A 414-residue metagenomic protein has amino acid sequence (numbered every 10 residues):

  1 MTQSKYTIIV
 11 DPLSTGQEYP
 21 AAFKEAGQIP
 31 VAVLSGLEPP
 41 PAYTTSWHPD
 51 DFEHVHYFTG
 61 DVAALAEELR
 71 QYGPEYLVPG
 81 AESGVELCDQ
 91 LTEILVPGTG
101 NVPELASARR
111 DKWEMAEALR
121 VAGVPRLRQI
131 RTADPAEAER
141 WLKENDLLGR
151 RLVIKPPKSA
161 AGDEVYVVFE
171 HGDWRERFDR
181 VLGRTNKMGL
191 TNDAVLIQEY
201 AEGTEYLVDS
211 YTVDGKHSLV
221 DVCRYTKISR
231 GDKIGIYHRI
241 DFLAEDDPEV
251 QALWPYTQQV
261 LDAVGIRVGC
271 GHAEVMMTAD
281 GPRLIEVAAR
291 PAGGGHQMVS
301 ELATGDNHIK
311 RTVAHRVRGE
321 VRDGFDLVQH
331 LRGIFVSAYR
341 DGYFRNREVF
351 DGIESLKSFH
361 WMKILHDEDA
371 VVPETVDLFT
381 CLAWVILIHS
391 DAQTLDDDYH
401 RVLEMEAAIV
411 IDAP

Functional and structural regions predicted by a protein language model:
M1-L105, A136, H366-T380, I388-A413: ATP-binding N-terminal substructure of ATP-dependent carboxylate-amine bond-forming enzymes
I94-E164: A conserved helix-loop-beta module that forms one wall/lid of the active-site cleft in ATP-utilizing catalytic domains
P125-L127, L147-I154, V168-G203, K233-I236 (+1 more regions): Conserved ATP-binding module of the ATP-grasp superfamily
P156-S159, K233, T375-T380: Short, flexible turn/loop "capping" segments at secondary-structure junctions
Y166, E199, D241-F242, C381-S390: Short, well-ordered beta-strand elements within core beta-sheets of diverse protein domains
G172, D179-R180, E199-I266, C270 (+5 more regions): ATP-dependent carboxylate/phosphate-activation module, predominantly the ATP-grasp catalytic core and closely related
V313-P414: Peripheral (often C-terminal) accessory segments that flank ATP-dependent C-N-forming ligase machineries
